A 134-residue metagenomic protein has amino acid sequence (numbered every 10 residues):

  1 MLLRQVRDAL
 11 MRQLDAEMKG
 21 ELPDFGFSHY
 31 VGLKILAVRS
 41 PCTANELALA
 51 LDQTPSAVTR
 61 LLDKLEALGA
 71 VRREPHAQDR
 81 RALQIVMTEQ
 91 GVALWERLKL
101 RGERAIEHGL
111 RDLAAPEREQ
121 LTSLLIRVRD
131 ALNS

Functional and structural regions predicted by a protein language model:
M1, K19-G20, K34, Q78 (+1 more regions): A general structural-boundary detector
M1, V31, E119: Active-site phosphate/pyrophosphate-handling residues
L2-Q13, E17, Q90, R101 (+1 more regions): C-terminal ligand-sensing/allosteric alpha-helical core of TetR-family HTH transcriptional regulators
L3-R4, P55, R118: Amphipathic, non-membrane alpha-helical segments in soluble helical-bundle scaffolds
D8, R12-T54, L68: N-terminal helix-turn-helix DNA-binding core of bacterial DNA-binding proteins
V38, D130-N133: Residues at helix-coil transition
L49, D63-I126, N133: Charged, amphipathic alpha-helical coiled-coil/dimerization segments
